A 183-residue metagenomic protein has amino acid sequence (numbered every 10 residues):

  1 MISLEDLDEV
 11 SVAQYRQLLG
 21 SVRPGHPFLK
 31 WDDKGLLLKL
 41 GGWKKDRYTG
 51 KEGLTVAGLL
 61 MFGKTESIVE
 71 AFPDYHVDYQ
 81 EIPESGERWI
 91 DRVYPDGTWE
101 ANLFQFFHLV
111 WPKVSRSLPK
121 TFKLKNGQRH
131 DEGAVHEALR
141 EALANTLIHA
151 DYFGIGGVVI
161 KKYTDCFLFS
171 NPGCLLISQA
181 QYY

Functional and structural regions predicted by a protein language model:
M1-G156, K161-Y183: Active-site helix-to-loop segments that bind/position phosphate- or nucleotide-bearing substrates and donors across
